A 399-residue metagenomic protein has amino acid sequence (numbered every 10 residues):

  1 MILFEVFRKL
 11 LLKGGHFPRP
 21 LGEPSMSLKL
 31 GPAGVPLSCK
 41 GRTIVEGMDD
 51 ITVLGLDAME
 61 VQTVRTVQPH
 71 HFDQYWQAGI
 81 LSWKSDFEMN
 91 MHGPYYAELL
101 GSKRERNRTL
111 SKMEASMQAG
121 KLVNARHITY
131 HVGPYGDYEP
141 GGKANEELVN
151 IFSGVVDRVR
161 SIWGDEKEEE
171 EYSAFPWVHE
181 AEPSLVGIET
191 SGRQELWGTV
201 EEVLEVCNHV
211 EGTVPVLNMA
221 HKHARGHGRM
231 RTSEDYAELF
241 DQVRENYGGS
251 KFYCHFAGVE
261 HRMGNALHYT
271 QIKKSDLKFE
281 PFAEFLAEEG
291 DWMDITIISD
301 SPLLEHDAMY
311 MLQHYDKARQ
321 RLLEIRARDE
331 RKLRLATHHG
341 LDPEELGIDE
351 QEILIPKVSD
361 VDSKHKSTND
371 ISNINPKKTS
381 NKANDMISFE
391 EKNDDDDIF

Functional and structural regions predicted by a protein language model:
I2-A115, V214, E324-K364, P376-S380 (+2 more regions): N-terminal pre-domain/capping segments
F7, L99-L217: Active-site acidic/histidine proton-transfer and metal-coordination neighborhood in alpha/beta enzyme cores
L28-G34, M59-V61, M89-G93, I128-Y130 (+4 more regions): Hydrophobic faces of well-ordered beta-strands that scaffold small-molecule active sites in alpha/beta enzyme cores
A33-L37, Q62-T66, P94-Y96, G133-Y135 (+4 more regions): Active-site beta-loop-alpha junctions enriched in small/polar residues
C39, T43, P69-Q74, G101-K112 (+4 more regions): Alpha-helix N-cap and loop-to-helix initiation/capping positions
M48-V53, F72-N90, M117-L122, D157-W163 (+4 more regions): Acidic (Asp/Glu)-rich catalytic clusters
E139-G142, W197, H223-D294: Gly/Pro-rich active-site loop or hairpin
K273-K274, F282-H365, I371, K377 (+2 more regions): C-terminal accessory extensions appended to soluble enzyme cores
